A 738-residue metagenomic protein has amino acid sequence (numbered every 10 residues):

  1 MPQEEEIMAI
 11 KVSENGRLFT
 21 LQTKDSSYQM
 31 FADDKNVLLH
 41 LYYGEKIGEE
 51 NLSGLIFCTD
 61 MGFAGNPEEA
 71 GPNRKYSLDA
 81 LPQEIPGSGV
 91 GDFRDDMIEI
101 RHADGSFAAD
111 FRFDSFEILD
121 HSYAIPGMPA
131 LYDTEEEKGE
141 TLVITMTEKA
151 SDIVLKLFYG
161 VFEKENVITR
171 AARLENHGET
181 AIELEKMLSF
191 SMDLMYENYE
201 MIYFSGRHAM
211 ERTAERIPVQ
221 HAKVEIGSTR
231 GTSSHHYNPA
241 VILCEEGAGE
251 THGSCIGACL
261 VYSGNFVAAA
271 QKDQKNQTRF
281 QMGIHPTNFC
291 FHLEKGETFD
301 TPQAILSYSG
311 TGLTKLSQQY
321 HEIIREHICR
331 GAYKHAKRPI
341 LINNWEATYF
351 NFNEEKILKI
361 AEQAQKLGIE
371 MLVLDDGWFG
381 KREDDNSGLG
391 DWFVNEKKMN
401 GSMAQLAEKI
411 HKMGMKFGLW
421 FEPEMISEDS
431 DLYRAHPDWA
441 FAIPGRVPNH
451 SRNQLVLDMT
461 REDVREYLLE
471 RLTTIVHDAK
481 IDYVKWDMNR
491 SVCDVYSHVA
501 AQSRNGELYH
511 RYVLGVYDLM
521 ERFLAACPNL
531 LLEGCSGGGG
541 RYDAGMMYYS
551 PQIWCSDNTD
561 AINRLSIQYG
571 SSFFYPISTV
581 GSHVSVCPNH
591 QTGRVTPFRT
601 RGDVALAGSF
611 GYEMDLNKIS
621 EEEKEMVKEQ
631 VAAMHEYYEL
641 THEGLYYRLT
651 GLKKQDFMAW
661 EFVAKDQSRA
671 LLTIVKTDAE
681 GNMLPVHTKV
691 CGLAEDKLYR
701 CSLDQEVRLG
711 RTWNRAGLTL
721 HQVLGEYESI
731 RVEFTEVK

Functional and structural regions predicted by a protein language model:
V12, R17-Y28, V37-Q271, T287 (+1 more regions): Polysaccharide-binding surfaces and accessory modules of carbohydrate-active proteins
D25, A172, G296, I342 (+5 more regions): Conserved, mostly hydrophobic/aromatic
S77-S122, E250-G264, S307-A332, I369-D376 (+3 more regions): Glycine-rich, aromatic-flanked loop segments that form ligand/cofactor-binding clefts across common enzyme folds
F107-F113, F291-G310, Y727-T735: Short Pro-Gly-centered flexible turn/kink motifs
E250, G651-A694: Carbohydrate-binding surface patches
Y333-E470, Y483: Aromatic-lined carbohydrate-binding/catalytic grooves of carbohydrate-active enzymes
N400-S402, H436, A440-P597, S609 (+2 more regions): Active-site neighborhood of glycoside hydrolase catalytic domains
D678-K738: C-terminal beta-sandwich/jelly-roll accessory domains of carbohydrate-active enzymes
